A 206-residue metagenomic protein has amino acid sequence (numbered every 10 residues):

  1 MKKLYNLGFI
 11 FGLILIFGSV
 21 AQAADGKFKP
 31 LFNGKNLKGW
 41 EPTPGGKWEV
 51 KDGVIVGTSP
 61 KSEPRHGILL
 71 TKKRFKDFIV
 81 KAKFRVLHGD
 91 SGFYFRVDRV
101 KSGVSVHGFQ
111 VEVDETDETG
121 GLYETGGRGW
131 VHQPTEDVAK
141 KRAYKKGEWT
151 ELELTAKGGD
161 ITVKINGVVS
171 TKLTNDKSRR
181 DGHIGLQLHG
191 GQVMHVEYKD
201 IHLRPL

Functional and structural regions predicted by a protein language model:
M1-F9: Bacterial N-terminal signal peptides that target proteins for export
G8-G18: Bacterial N-terminal signal peptides
A21-L206: Carbohydrate-interacting regions of secretory-pathway proteins
